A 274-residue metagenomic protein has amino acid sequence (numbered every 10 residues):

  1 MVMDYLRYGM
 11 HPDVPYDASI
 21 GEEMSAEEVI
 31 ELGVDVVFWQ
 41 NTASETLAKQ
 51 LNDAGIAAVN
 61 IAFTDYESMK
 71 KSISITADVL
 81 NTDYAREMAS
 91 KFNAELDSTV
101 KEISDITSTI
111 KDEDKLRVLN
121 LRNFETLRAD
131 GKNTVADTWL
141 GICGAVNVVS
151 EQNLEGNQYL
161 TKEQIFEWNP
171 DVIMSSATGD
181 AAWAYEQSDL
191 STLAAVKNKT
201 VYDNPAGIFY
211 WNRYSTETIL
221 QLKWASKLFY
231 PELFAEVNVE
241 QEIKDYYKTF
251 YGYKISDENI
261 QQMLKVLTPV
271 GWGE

Functional and structural regions predicted by a protein language model:
M1-T42, V148: A short, structured surface patch at a secondary-structure boundary
M24-G33, D53-A54, Y159-N169: Short helices/loops that flank or line small-molecule/ion binding pockets
V37-F38, V172-S176: Periplasmic-binding protein-like
A43-D53, S176-S191: A ligand-binding cleft/hinge motif common to bilobed small-molecule-binding domains
T46-R128, V149-S150, D203-W272: Extracytoplasmic substrate-binding proteins
A54-G55, C143-G144, V196-K197: Short, structured coil segments at secondary-structure junctions
D105, Q158-Q164, Y185-S191: Alpha-helical scaffolding within the catalytic cores of extracellular/periplasmic polymer-degrading hydrolases
A129-G156: Alpha-helical, coiled-coil/dimerization segments enriched in small aliphatic residues
